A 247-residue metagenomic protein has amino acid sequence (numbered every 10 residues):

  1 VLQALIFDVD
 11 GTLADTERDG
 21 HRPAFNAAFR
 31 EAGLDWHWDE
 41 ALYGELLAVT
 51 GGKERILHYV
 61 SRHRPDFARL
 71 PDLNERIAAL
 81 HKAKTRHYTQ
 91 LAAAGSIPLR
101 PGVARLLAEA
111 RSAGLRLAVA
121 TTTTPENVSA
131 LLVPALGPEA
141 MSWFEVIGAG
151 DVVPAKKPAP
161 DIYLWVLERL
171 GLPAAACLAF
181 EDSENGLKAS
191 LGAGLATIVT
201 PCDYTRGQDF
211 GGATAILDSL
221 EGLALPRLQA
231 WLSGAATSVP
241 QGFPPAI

Functional and structural regions predicted by a protein language model:
V1-L2, A104, A108, T124-I247: Asp-based, Mg2+/Mn2+-dependent phosphohydrolase catalytic module
V1-V9, L13-P101, A108-A113: N-terminal helical cap/lid subdomain that shapes the substrate entry/recognition surface in HAD-like hydrolases
T12, T121-T123: Conserved phosphate-coupling serine/threonine residues in phosphotransfer and NTP-handling enzymes
D19, H37, P71, I97 (+4 more regions): Non-catalytic, surface-exposed connector residues within folded enzymatic/regulatory domains
D39-A41, L70, A120, A176-C177 (+1 more regions): Residue-level detector of family-conserved "landmark" positions at structurally sensitive sites
L115-L117: A structural preference for short, pocket-lining loop segments at secondary-structure junctions
